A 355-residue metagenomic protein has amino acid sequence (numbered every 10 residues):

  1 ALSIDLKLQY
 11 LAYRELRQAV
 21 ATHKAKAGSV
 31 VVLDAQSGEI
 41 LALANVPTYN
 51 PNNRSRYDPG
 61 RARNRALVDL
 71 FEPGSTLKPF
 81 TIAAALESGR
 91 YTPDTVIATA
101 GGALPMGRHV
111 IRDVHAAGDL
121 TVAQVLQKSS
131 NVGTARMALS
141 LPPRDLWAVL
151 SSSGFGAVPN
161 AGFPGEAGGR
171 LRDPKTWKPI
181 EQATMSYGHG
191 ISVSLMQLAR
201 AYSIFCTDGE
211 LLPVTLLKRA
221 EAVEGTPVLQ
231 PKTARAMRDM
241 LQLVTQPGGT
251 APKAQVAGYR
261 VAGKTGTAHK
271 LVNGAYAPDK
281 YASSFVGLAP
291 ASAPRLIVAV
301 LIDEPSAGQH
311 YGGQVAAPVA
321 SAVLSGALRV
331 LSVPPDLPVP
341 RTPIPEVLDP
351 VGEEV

Functional and structural regions predicted by a protein language model:
A1-G28, Y49-N52, Y57-R61, S325-R329 (+1 more regions): Extracytoplasmic/periplasmic proteins that interact with beta-lactams or build/remodel peptidoglycan
I4, V30-S75, F80-S306, G312 (+1 more regions): Beta-lactam-recognizing serine transpeptidase/beta-lactamase-like catalytic domain environment
Q9, Y13, W147, A234 (+3 more regions): Hydrophobic face of alpha-helices
E15-A19, A84, V149, M240 (+1 more regions): Generic non-transmembrane alpha-helical segments
C206, T245, S321-L328, S332: Short amphipathic alpha-helical signal-transduction/dimerization elements
P305, Q309-G326: Amphipathic oligomerization regions
